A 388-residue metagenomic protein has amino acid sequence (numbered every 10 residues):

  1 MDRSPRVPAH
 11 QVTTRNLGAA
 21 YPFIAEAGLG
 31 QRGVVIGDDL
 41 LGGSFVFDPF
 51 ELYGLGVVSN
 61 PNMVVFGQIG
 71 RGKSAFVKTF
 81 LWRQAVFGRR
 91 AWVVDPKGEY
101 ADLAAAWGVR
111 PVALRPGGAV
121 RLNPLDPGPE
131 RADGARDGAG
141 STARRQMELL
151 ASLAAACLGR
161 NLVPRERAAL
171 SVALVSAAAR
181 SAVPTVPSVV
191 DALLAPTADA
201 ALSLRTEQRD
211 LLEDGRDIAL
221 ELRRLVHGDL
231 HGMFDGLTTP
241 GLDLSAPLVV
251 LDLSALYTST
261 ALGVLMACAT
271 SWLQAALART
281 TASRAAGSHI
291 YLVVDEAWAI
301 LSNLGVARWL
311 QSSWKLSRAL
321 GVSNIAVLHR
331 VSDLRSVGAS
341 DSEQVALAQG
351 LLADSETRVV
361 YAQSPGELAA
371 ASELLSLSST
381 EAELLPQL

Functional and structural regions predicted by a protein language model:
M1-V64: Basic- and hydrophobic-enriched, low-structure N-terminal and domain-boundary segments that flank ATP-binding catalytic
G18-L41, G98, A105-V109, P124-V322: P-loop NTPase motor domains
F45-D48, M233, A339-S342: Short gly/ser/thr-rich secondary-structure transition/capping motifs
E51, G56-R71, V77-L81, V94 (+2 more regions): Conserved P-loop NTPase motor cores
M63, A91, V249: Conserved beta-strand position immediately N-terminal to the Walker
F66-K73, R131-D137: Aromatic/His-enriched, Gly/Pro-containing loop or helix-boundary segments that lie immediately adjacent to catalytic
R71-P129, L170: Walker A/P-loop NTP-binding active-site region of P-loop NTPases, recognizing the glycine-rich GxxxxGKT/S
P111-A113, L248-V250, R358-V360: Conserved beta-strand scaffold positions in the cores of enzyme catalytic domains, especially in NTP/NDP-utilizing
